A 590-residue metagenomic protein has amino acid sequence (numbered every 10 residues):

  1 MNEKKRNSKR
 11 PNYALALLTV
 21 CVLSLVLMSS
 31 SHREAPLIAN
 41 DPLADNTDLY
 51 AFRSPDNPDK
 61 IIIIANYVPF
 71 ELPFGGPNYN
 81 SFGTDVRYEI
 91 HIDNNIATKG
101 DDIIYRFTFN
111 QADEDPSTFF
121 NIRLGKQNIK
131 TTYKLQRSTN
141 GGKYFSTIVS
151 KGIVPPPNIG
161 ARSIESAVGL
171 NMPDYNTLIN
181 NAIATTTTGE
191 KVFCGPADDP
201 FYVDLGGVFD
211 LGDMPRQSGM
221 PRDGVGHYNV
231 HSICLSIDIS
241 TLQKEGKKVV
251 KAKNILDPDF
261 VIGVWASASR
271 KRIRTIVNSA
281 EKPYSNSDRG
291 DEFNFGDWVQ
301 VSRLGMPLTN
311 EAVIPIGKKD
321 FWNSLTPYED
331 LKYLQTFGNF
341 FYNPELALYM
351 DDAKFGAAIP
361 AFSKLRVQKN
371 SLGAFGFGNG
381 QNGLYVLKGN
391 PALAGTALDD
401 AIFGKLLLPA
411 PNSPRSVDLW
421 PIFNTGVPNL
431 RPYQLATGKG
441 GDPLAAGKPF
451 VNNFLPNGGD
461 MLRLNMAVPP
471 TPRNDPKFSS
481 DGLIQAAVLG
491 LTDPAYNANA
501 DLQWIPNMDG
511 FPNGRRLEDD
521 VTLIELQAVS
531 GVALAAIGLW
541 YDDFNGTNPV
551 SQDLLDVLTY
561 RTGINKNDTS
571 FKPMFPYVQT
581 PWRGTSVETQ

Functional and structural regions predicted by a protein language model:
M1-R10: N-terminal secretory signal peptides that target proteins for export/translocation
K9-Y13, N565: Hydrophobic alpha-helical scaffolding
A16-V26: Bacterial N-terminal signal peptides
S29-Q590: Surface-exposed extracytoplasmic segments
